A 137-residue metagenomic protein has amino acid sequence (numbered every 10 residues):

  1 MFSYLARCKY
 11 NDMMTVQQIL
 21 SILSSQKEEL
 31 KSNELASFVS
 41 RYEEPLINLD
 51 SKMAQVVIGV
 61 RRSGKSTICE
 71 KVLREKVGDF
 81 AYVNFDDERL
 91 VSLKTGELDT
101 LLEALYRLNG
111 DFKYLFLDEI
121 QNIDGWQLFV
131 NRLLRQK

Functional and structural regions predicted by a protein language model:
M1-K137: Phosphate-binding site recognition
